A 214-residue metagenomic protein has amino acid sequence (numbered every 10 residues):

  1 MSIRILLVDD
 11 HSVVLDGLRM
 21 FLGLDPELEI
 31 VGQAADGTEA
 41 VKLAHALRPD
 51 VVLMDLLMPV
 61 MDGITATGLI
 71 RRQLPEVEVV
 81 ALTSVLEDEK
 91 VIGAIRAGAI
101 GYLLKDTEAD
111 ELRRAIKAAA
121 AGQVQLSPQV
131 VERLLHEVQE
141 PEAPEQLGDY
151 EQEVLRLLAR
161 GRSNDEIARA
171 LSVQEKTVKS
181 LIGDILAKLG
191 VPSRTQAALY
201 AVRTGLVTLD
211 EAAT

Functional and structural regions predicted by a protein language model:
D9, D55, T83: Active-site residues of response regulator receiver
D36-E39, M61-T65: Acidic catalytic/metal-coordinating carboxylates
K42, I64-E76: Short amphipathic alpha-helix used as the core "switch/output" element in two-component signaling
L47-L53: Active-site beta3 strand of CheY-like receiver
M58: Receiver (REC) domain active-site loop signature in two-component systems and cognate sites in sensor histidine kinases
E89-R96, I100-E153, L206-L209: Short, flexible helix-to-coil linker/hinge segments that flank and couple to helix-turn-helix
G161-Q196: Recognition helix of helix-turn-helix DNA-binding domains
A187-T214: Basic, Lys/Arg-enriched C-terminal extension of HTH/homeodomain DNA-binding domains
